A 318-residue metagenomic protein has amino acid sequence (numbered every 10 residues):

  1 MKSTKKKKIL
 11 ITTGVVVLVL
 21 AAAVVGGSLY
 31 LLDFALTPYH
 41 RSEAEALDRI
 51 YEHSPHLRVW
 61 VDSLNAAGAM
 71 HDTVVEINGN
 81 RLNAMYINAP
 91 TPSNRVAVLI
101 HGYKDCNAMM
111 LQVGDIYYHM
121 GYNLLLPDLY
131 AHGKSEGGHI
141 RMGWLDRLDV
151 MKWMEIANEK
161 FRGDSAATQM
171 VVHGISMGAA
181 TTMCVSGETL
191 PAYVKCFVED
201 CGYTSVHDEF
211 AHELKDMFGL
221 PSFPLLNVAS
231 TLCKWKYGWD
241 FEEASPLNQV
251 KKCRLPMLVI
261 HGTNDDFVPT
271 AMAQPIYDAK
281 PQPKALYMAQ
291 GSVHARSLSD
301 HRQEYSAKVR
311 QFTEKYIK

Functional and structural regions predicted by a protein language model:
V19-E76: An N-terminal hydrophobic leader/cap segment in hydrolases
V113, P246, L255, P269-D278: Short alpha-helix in the alpha/beta-hydrolase fold that links the catalytic acid
G114-E136: Conserved alpha/beta-hydrolase
I140-R162: Alpha/beta-hydrolase active-site loop
C184-W239: Hydrolase active-site cap/lid region
K252-R254, V259-H261, D265: Short beta-strand/loop motif that positions the catalytic acidic residue of the alpha/beta-hydrolase fold
Y277-A295, K308: Catalytic histidine neighborhood in serine/cysteine hydrolases with alpha/beta-hydrolase-type architecture
D300-K318: Catalytic active-site module of serine/aspartate enzymes centered on a nucleophile-bearing elbow/loop
